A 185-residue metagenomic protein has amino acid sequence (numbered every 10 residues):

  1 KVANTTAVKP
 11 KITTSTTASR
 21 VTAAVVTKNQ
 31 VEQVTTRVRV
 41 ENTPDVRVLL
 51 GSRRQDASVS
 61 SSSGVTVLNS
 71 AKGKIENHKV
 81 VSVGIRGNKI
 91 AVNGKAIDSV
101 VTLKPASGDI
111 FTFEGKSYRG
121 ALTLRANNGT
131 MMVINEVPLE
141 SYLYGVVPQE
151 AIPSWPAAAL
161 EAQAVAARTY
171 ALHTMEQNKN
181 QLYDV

Functional and structural regions predicted by a protein language model:
K1-V185: Conserved, single-site charged/polar hotspot
